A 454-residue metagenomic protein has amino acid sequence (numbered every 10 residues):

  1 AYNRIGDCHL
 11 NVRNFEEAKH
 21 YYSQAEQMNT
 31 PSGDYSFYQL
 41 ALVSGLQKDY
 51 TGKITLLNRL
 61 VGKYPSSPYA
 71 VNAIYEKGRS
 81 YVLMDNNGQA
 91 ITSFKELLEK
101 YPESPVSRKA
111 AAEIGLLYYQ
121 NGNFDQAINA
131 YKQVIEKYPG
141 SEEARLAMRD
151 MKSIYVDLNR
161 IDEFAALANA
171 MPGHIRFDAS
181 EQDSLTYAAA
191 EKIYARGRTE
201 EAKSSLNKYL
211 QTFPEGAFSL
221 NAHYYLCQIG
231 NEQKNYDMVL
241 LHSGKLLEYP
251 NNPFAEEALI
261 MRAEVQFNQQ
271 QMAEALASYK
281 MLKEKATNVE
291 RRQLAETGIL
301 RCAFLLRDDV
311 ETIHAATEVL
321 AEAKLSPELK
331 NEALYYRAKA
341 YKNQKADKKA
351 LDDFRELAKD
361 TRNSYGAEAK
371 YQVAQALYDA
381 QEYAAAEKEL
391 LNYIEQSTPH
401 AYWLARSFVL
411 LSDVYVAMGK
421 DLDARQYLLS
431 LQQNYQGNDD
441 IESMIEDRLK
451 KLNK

Functional and structural regions predicted by a protein language model:
A1-K454: Acidic, polar-rich low-complexity tracts and alpha-helical solenoid repeat scaffolds
